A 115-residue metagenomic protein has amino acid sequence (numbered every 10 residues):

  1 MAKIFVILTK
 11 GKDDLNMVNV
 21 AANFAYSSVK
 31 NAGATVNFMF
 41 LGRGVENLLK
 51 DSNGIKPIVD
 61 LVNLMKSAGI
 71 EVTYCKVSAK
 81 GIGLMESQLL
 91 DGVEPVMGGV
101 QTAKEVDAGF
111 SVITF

Functional and structural regions predicted by a protein language model:
I4-N19, V45-S52: Short, glycine-rich nucleotide/cofactor-binding loops
M17-N31: Histidine-anchored nucleotide/phosphate-binding helix
A25, V36-L41, V72-K76: Short internal beta-strands
V29-K30, K66, V106-D107: Anion (oxyanion) recognition and catalysis
K30-T35, L41-R43, N47: Small/aliphatic-rich secondary-structure junction motif
L49-N53, G83-E86: Metal-dependent catalytic neighborhoods of phosphoester/phosphodiester hydrolases
G54-G81: A glycine-rich helix N-cap at a beta->alpha junction
I82-A108, V112-F115: C-terminal structural segments of small proteins and small subunits
